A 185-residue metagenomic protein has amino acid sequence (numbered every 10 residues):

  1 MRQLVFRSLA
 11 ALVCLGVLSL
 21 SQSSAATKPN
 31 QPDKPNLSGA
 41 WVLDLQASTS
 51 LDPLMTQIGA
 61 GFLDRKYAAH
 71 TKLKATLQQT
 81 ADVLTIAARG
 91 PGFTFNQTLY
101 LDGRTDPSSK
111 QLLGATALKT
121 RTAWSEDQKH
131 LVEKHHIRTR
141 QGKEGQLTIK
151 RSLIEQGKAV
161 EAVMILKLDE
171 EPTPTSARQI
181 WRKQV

Functional and structural regions predicted by a protein language model:
M1-A10: Bacterial N-terminal signal peptides that target proteins for export
A10-L18: Hydrophobic helical h-region of N-terminal Sec-dependent signal peptides in bacterial secretory/periplasmic proteins
L20-A25: Sec/Tat signal peptide C-region and signal peptidase I cleavage site
A26-V185: Hydrophobic small-molecule pocket/channel-lining residues, especially in calycin-type beta-barrels
